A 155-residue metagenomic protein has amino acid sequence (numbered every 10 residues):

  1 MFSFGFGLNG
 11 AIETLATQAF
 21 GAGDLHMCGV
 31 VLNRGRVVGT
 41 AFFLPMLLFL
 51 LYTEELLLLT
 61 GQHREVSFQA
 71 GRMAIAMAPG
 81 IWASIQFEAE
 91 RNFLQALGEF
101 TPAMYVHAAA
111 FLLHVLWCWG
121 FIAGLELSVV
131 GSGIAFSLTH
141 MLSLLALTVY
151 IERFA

Functional and structural regions predicted by a protein language model:
M1, F49-Y52, R64-E90, Y105 (+1 more regions): Alpha-helical transmembrane segments of multi-pass membrane proteins
M1-L47, L51, F87-A96, F100-A103: Small-residue-rich hydrophobic transmembrane alpha-helices
G5, I12, A16-G21, C28 (+9 more regions): Hydrophobic/aromatic residues within transmembrane alpha-helices of membrane transport systems, especially the TMDs
V37, A41, P79, Y105-L112 (+1 more regions): Hydrophobic residues within alpha-helical transmembrane segments of multi-pass solute transporters/permease subunits
L44-L51, L59, A76, V115 (+2 more regions): Membrane-embedded alpha-helical segments of multi-pass transporters/permeases
T53-E54, G61-H63, I122-E126, F154: Short helix-capping/hinge motifs at transmembrane helix termini and TM-loop junctions
T101, A108-L145, V149: Membrane-interface helix-loop junctions in multi-pass transport and translocation proteins
